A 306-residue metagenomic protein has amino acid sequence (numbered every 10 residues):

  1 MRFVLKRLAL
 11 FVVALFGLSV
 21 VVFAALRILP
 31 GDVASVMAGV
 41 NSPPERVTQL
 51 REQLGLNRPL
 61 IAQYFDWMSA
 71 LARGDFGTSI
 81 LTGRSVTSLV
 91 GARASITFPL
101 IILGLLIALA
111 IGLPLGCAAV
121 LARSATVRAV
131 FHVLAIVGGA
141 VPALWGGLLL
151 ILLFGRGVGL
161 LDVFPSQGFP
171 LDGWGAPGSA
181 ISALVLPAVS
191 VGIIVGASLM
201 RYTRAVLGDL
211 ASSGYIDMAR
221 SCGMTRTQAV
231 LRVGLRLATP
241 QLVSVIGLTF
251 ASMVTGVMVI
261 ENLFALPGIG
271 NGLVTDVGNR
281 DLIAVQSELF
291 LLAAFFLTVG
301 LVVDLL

Functional and structural regions predicted by a protein language model:
M1-R2, V12, V90, A94-V127 (+2 more regions): Alpha-helical transmembrane segments of integral membrane proteins, especially multi-pass inner/plasma-membrane
A14-F65, F154, V158-A180: Hydrophobic alpha-helical transmembrane segments of membrane transport/permease proteins and related membrane-embedded
L18, V22-L26, G147, I151-G159 (+3 more regions): Juxtamembrane/transmembrane-helix interface segments of polytopic membrane transporters
V22, L26, P30, A34 (+6 more regions): Membrane-water interface at transmembrane helix exits
L29, G138-V141, V254: Transmembrane helix irregularities
N57-L113: An internal, D/E-rich "acidic patch" concept
V133-S198: Membrane-water interface segments at transmembrane-helix boundaries in multipass membrane proteins
